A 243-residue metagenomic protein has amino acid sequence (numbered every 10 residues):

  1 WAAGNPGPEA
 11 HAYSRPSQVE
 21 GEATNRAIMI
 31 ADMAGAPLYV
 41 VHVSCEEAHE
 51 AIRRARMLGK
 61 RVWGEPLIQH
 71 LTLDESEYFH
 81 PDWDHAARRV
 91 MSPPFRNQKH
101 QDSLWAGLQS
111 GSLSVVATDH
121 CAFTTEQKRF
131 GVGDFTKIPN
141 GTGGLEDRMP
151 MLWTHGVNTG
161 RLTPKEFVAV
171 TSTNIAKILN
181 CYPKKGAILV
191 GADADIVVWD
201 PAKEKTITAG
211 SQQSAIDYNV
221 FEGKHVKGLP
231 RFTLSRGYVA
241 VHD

Functional and structural regions predicted by a protein language model:
W1-V116: Histidine/acidic residue-rich metal-binding segments in metalloenzymes
E9-G35, R88, Q109-S110, S114-V116 (+1 more regions): His/Asp/Glu-enriched, well-ordered alpha-helical/loop segment that forms or immediately abuts the divalent-metal
L38, E65, D119, L152 (+1 more regions): Residue-level signal for inorganic ion chemistry
E47-E50, H70-D74, F123-E126, K205-T206 (+1 more regions): Flexible loop/turn segments at secondary-structure boundaries
R54, A106-L108, I188-L189, K224-V226: A general structural signal for short secondary-structure junctions and capping/turn motifs
S103, P183-G186, L229: A structural connector/turn signal
F130-D134, V190-H242: C-terminal cap of metal-dependent C-N hydrolases
